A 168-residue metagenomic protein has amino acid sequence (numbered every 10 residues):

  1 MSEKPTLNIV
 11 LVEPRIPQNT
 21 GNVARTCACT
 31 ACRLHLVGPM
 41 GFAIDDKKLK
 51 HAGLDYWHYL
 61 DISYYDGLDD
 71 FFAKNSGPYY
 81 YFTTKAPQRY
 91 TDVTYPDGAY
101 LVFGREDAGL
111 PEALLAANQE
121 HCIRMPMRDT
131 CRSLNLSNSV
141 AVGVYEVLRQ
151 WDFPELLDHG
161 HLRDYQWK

Functional and structural regions predicted by a protein language model:
M1-K168: Post-transcriptional modification and biogenesis factors for structured RNAs of the translation apparatus
